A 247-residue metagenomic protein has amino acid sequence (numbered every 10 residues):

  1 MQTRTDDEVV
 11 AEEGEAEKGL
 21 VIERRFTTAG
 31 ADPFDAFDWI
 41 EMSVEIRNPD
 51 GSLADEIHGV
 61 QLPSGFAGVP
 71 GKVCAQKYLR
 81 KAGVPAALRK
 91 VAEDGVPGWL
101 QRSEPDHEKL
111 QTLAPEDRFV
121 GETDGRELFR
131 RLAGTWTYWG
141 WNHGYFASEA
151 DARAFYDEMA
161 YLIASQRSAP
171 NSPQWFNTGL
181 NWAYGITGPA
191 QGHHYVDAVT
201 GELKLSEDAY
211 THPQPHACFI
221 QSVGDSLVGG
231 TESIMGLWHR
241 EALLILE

Functional and structural regions predicted by a protein language model:
M1-E247: Extended catalytic cores of very large enzyme megasubunits
